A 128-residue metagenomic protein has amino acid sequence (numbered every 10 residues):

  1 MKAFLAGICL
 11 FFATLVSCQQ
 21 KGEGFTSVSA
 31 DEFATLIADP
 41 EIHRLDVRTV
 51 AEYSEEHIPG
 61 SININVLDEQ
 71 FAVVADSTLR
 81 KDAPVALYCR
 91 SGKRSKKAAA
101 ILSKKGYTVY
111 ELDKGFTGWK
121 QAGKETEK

Functional and structural regions predicted by a protein language model:
K2-L5, V16-L36, I42, A51-P84 (+1 more regions): Rhodanese-like catalytic fold shared by cysteine-dependent sulfurtransferases and DSP/PTP-type phosphatases
R44-D46: Structural scaffold elements adjacent to functional motifs in cytosolic proteins
Y88: Short, surface-exposed ligand- or partner-binding patches at beta-edge/loop junctions that are enriched in aromatics
